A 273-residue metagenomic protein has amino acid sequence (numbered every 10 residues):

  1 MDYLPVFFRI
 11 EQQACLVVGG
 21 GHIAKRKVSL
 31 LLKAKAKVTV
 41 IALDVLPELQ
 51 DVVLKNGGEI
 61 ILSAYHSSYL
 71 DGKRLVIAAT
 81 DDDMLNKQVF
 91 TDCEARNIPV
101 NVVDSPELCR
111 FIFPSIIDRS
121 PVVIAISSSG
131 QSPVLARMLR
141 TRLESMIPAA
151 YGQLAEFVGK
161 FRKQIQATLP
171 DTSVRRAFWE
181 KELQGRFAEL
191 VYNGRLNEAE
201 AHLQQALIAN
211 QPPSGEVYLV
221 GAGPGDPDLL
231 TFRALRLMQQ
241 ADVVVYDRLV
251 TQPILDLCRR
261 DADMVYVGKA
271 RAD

Functional and structural regions predicted by a protein language model:
M1-D44, L49-V52: Hydrophobic, well-ordered beta-alpha structural blocks that scaffold small-molecule cofactor pockets
M1-I10, F113-P114, H202-P212, D228-L235: A short, basic/flexible loop-to-alpha-helix module at the beginning of a structural domain
H22-I23, M84, G130, P224: Residue-level detector of alpha-helix initiation sites
V28, F90, A234-L235: Generic hydrophobic/aromatic pocket-lining and core-packing "Φ" positions
A34-I77, D81, Q205, S214-L219 (+1 more regions): Class I S-adenosyl-L-methionine
L75-D81, N86-F113: ADP-ribose/adenylate-binding Rossmann-like module
G130-Q211: An accessory alpha-helical subdomain
L219-P227: Flexible loop/N-cap segments at domain edges
